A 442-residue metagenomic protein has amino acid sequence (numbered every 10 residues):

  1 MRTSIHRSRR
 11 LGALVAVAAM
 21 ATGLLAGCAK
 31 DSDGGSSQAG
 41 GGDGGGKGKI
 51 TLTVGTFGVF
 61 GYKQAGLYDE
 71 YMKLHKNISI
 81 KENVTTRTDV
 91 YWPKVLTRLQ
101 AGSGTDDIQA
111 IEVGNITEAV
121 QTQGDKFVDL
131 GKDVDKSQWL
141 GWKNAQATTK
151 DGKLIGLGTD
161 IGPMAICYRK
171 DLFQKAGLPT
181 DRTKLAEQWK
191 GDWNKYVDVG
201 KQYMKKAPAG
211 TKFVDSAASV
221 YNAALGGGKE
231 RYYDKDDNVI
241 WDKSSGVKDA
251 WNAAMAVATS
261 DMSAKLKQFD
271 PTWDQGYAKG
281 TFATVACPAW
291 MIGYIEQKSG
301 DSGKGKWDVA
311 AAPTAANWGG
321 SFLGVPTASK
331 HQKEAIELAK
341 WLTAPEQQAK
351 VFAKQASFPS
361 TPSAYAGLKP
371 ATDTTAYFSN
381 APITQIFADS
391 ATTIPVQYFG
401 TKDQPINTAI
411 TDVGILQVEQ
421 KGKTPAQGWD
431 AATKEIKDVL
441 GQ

Functional and structural regions predicted by a protein language model:
R2-I116, D135, T180, K330-E334 (+5 more regions): Conserved N-terminal structural module of periplasmic/extracytoplasmic solute-binding proteins
V84-T97, V113-G114, Q188-K195, A264-K279: Short helix-initiation/N-cap motifs at beta->coil->alpha
E112-A165, N194, K304-D308, A376: Hinge/lid segment of periplasmic solute-binding proteins
V120-T122, N144-K184, S216-D236, W318-V325 (+1 more regions): Periplasmic solute-binding protein
D129-L140, T183-K190, E230-A250, Q297-S302 (+3 more regions): Short, solvent-exposed loop/beta-turn-alpha elements that line the ligand-binding surface or hinge of extracytoplasmic
V197-K201, D237-K267: Glycine-centered hinge/linker elements that transmit conformational signals in sensory and ligand-binding systems
T259-S260, Q297-S360: Extracytoplasmic/periplasmic substrate-recognition and gating elements
F378-A432: C-terminal capping/gating helix-and-loop segments adjacent to ligand/active sites or protein-protein/ligand interfaces
